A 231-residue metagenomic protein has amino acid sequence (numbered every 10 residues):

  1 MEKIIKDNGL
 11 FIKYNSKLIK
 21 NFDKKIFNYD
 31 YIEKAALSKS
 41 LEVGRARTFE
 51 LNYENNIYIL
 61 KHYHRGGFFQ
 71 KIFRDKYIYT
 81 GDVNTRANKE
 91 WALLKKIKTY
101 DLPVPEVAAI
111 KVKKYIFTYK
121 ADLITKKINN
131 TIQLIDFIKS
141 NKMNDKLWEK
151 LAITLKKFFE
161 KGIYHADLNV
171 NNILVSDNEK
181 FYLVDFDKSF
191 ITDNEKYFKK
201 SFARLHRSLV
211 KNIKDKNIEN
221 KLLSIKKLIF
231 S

Functional and structural regions predicted by a protein language model:
M1-K39: Juxta-kinase regulatory segment immediately upstream of eukaryotic protein kinase catalytic domains
K24-I132, K156, E160: Conserved ATP-binding subdomain of kinase catalytic cores across diverse folds
N129, V170, K188: Short, glycine/acidic-enriched loop or turn micro-motifs at the edges of active sites
Q133-N141: AlphaC helix of the protein kinase catalytic domain
K146-K157: Conserved alphaE helix
G162, D167, D185: Conserved catalytic-loop position in the HRD/HxD motif
L168-V175: Hydrophobic residue at the +6 position relative to the catalytic HRD Asp in the kinase catalytic loop
S176, K180-S231: C-lobe/activation-segment region of protein kinase-like
